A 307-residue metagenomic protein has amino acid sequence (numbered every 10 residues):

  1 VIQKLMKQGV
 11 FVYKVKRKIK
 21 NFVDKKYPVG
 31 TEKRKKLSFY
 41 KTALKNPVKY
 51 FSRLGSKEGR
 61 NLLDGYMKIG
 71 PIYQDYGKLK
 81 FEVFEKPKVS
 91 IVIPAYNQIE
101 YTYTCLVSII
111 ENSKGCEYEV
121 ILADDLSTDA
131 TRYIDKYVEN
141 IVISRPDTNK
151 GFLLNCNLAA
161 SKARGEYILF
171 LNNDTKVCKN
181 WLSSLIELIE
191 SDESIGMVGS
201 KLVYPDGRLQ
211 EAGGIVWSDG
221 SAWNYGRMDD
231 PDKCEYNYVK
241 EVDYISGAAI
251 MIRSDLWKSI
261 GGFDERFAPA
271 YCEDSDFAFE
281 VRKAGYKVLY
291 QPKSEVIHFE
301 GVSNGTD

Functional and structural regions predicted by a protein language model:
L5-G9, K16-K18, K41, R60-Q74 (+2 more regions): Active-site-adjacent helix/loop segment of glycosyltransferases that harbors family-specific signature motifs
S52-E111: N-proximal low-complexity "stem/linker" segments adjacent to membrane-targeting elements
K88-S90, E119, D276: Cell-envelope/extracellular polymer assembly enzymes that use nucleotide-activated donors
I109-T148, L158: Acidic donor-binding segment of Leloir-type glycosyltransferases
I168: Short aromatic/hydrophobic "clamp" motif used to bind/position activated sugar donors
T175-S218: Conserved donor NDP-sugar-binding/catalytic core segment of glycosyltransferases
N180-I186, Y236-G261, R266-I297, V302: A short, conserved alpha-helix in the catalytic core of glycosyltransferases
S218-D243, K258: Short, flexible, basic/aromatic active-site loop/helix in glycosyltransferases
